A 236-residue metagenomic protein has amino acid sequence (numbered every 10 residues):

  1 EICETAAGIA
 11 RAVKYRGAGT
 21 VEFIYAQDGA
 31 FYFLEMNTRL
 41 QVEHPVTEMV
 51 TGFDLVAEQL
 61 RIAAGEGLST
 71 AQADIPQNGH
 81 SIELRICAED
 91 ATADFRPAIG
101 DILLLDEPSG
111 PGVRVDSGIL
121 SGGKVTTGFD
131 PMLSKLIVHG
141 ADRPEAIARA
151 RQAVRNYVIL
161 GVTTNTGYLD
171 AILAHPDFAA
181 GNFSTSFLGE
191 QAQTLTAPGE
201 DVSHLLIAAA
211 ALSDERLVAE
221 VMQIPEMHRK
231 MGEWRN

Functional and structural regions predicted by a protein language model:
E1, F31, V50, D54: Charged, alpha-helix-enriched surfaces in structured cytosolic catalytic cores of large nucleotide-utilizing machines
E1-Y25, A153: A long amphipathic alpha-helix within ATP-dependent nucleotide-binding catalytic cores
A6, I24, P45-N236: Catalytic cores of soluble metabolic enzymes centered on carboxylation/carboxyl-transfer
Y15-Q41: Conserved metal-phosphate-binding beta-hairpin within the catalytic cores of diverse ATP-dependent phosphoryl-transfer
